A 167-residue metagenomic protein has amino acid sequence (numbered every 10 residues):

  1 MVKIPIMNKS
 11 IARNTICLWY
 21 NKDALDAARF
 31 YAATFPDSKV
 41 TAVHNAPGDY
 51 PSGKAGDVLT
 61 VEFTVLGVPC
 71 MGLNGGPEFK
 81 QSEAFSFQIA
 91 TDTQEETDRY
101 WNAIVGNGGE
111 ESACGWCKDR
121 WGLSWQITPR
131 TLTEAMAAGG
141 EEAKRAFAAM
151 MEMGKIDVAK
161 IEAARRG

Functional and structural regions predicted by a protein language model:
N8, L18-G67: Core segments of cupin and vicinal oxygen chelate
S10, G53-D57, T64-V65, F79-Q81 (+2 more regions): Extracellular/periplasmic catalytic domains that process cell-envelope and extracellular macromolecules
R13, D57, E110-S112: Short, small/polar residue-rich loop motifs at catalytic or cofactor-binding pockets
T15-C17, T60, S86-Q88: Short aromatic/hydrophobic contact patches that present stacked aromatics for nucleic-acid/ligand binding
Y20, A24, A33-T34, V65-P69 (+4 more regions): Vicinal oxygen chelate
Y50-S52, E83-F85, R166-G167: A charge-rich, low-complexity, intrinsically flexible signal that marks solvent-exposed coils, linkers, repeats
E141-G167: C-terminal cap/linker of serine protease catalytic domains
